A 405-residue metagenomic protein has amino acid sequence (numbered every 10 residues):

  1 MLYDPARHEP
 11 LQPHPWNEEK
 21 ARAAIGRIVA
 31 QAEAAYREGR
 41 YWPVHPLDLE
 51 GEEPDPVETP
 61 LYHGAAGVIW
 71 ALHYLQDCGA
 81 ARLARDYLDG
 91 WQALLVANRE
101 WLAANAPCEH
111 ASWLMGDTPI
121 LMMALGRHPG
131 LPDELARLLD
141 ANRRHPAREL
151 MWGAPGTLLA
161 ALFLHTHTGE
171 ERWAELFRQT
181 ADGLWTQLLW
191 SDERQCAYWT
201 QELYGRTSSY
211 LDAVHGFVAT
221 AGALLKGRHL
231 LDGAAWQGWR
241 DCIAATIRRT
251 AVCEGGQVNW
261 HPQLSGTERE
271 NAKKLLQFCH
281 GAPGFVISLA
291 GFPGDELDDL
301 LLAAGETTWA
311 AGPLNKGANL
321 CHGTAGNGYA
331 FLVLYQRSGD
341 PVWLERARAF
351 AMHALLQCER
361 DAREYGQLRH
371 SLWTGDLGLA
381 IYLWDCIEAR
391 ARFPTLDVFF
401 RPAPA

Functional and structural regions predicted by a protein language model:
M1-A65, W70-D89, E175-E193: Low-complexity, Ser/Thr/Pro/Gly-enriched N-terminal "stalk/linker" regions
M1-Q31, K226, L230, G291 (+7 more regions): Terminal, non-catalytic domain-edge segments
L2-E19, A66-R82, T118-P129, L158-E170 (+4 more regions): Well-ordered alpha-helical scaffold segments within catalytic/enzyme domains
A23-P43, D86-P107, H128-A147, L176-C196 (+4 more regions): Long, well-ordered core segments of solenoidal/helical folds
P43-A65, R99-D117, N142-A154, E202-V218 (+3 more regions): Solvent-exposed loop and edge beta-strand segments that line ligand/cofactor-binding and catalytic clefts
R172-F292, D298: Extended ligand-binding clefts on enzyme/binding-domain cores
T308-W343, F350: Loop/turn-rich, solvent-exposed surfaces of beta-rich toroidal or solenoidal domains
